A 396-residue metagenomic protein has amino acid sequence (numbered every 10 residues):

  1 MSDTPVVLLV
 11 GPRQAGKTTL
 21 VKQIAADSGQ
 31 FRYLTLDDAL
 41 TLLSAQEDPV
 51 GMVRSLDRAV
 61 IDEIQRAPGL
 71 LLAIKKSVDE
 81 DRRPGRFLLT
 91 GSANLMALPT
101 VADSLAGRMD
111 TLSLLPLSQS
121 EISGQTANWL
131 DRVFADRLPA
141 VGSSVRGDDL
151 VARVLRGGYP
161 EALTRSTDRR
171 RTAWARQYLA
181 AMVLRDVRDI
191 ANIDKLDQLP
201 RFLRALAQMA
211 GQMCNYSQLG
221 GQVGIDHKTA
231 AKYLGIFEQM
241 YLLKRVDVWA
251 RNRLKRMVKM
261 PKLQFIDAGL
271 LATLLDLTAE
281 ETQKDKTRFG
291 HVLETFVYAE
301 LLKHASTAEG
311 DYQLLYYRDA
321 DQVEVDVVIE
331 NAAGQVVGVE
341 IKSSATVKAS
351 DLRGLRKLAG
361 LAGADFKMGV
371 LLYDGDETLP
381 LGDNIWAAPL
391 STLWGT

Functional and structural regions predicted by a protein language model:
L9: Hydrophobic anchor at the beta1->P-loop junction of P-loop NTPases
P12: P-loop (Walker A) phosphate-binding loop of NTP-binding proteins
K17: Conserved lysine of the Walker
L20: Hydrophobic positions on the alpha1 helix immediately C-terminal to the Walker A/P-loop
L71-L89, A93-L95, A102-S104: Conserved catalytic/switch belt of AAA+ P-loop NTPases
P99-Q208, Q212: Interdomain motor-coupling "hinge/lid" segment immediately C-terminal to the ATP-binding subdomain of NTP-driven enzymes
L163-V336: Accessory nucleic acid-recognition modules appended to NTPase machines
D374-T396: Domain-level recognition of nuclease-like catalytic cores that cleave nucleotide substrates
